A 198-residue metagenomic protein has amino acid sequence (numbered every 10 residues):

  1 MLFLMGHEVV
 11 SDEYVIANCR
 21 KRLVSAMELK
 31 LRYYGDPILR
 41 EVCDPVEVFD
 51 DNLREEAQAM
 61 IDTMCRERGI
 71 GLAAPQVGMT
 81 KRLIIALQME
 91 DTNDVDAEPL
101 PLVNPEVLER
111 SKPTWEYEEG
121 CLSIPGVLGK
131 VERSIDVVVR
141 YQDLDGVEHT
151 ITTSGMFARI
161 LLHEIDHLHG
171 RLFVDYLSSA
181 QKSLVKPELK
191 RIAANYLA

Functional and structural regions predicted by a protein language model:
V9, Y14-L162, H167-A198: Active-site rim/adjacent substrate-binding subdomains
